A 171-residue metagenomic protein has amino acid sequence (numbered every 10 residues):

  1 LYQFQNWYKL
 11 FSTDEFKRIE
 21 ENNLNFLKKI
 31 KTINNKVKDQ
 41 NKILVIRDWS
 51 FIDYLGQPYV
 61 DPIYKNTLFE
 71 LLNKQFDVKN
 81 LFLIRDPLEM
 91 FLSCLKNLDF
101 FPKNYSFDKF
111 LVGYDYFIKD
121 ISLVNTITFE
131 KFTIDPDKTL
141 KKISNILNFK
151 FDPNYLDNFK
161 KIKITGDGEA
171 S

Functional and structural regions predicted by a protein language model:
L1, N23-N34, I84-F107, G168-S171: Short secondary-structure boundary segments
L1-Q40, R47-S50, G166: PAPS-dependent sulfotransferase catalytic core
N6, K29-T32, T67, N154-N158: Exposed alpha-helical structural elements
N6, L156-S171: PAPS-dependent sulfotransferase catalytic core
K17-L27, P62, F132-D135, S171: Acidic-and-aromatic substrate-binding clefts and catalytic sites of carbohydrate-active enzymes
I43, D48-N154: PAPS-dependent sulfotransferase catalytic domain
